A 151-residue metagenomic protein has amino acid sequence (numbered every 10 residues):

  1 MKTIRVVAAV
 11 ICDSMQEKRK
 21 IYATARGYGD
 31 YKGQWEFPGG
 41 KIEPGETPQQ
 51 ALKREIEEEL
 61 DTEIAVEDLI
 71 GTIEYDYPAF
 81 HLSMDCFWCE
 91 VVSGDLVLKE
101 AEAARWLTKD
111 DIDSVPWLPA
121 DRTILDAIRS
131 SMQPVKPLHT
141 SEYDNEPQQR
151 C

Functional and structural regions predicted by a protein language model:
M1-I21: Conserved N-terminal beta-strand and adjoining loop/helix that marks the start of the Nudix/MutT-like hydrolase domain
R5-V7, R19, L82-D85, E102: Change "...and in nucleic-acid phosphodiester-cleaving endonucleases..." to "...and in nucleic-acid processing enzymes
I11-C12, A23, C89-V91, W106: Conserved hydrophobic "DFG−1" position in protein kinase catalytic cores
D30-Q34: A conserved beta-turn-beta hairpin within the catalytic core of GNAT-like acetyltransferases that forms part
F37-L69, T108: The catalytic Nudix box helix
E63, T72-D95, A103-R105, I128: Active-site-adjacent beta-strand/loop module that shapes the phosphate/pyrophosphate-binding cleft
W88, V97-I128: NUDIX/MutT-family hydrolases
A120-C151: Charged phosphate-binding loop/patch that engages nucleotide di/tri-phosphates or the phosphate backbone of nucleic
